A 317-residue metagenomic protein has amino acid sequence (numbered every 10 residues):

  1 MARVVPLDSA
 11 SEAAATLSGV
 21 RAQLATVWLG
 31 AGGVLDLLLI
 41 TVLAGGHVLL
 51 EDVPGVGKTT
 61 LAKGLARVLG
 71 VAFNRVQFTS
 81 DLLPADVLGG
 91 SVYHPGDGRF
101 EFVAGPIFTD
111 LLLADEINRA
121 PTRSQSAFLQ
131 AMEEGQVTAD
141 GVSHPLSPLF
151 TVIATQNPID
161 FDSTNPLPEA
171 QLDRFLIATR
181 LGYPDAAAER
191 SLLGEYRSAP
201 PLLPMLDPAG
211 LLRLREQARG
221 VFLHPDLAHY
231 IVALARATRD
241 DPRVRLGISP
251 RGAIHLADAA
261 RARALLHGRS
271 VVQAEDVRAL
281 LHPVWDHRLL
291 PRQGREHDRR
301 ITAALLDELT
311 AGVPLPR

Functional and structural regions predicted by a protein language model:
A2-L7, D240-R317: C-terminal engagement/docking regions of AAA+ P-loop ATPases
A10-V53: Pre-Walker A (pre-P-loop) alpha-helix and adjacent loop at the N terminus of AAA/AAA+ ATPase modules, a conserved
L39-T79: Walker A/P-loop
D52, D115-E116, A127: Walker B catalytic acidic pair
V53, V87, T155: P-loop (Walker A) phosphate-binding loop of NTP-binding proteins
V68-G96: AAA+/P-loop NTPase substrate/partner-engagement loops
H94-R99, E116-S124, M132-P208, L212-V221 (+1 more regions): Canonical AAA+ ATPase core
L203-L256: Conserved AAA+ ATPase small/helical "lid" subdomain
